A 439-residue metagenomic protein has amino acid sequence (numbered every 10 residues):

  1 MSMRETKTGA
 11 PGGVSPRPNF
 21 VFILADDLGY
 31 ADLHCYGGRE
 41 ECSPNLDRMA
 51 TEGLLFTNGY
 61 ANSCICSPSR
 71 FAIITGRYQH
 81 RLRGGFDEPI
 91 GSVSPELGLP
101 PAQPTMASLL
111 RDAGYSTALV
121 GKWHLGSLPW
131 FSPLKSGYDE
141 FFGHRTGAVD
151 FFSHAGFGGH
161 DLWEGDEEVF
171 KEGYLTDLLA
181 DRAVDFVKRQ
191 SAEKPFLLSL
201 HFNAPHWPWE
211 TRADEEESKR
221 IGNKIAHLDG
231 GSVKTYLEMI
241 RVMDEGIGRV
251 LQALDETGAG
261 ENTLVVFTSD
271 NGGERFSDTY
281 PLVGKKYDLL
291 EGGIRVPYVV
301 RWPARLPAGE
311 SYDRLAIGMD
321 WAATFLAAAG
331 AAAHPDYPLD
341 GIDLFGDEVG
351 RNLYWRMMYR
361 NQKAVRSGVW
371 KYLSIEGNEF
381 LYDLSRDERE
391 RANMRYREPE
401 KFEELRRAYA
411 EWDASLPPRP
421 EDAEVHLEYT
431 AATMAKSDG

Functional and structural regions predicted by a protein language model:
M1-F380, L384-A414, R419-G439: Formylglycine-dependent sulfatase
